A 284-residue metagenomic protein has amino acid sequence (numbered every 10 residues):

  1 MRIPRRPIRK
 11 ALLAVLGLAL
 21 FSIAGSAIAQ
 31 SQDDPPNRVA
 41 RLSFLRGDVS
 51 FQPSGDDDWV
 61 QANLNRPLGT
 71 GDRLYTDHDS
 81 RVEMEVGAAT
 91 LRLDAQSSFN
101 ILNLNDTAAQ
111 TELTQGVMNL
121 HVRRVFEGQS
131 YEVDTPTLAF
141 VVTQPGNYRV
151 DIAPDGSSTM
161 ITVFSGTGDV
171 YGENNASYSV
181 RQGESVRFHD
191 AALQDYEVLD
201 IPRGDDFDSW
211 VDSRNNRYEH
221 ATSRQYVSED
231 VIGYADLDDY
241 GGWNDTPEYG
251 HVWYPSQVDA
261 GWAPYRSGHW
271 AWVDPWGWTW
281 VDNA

Functional and structural regions predicted by a protein language model:
R2-A14: Bacterial N-terminal signal peptides that target proteins for export
L13-I23: Bacterial N-terminal signal peptides
G25-Q32, D230: A short, compositionally biased domain-edge/stem linker segment
A29-D169, N174-S185, H220: Flexible, surface-exposed loop/linker segments and immediately adjacent secondary-structure boundaries
F126-G128, E173-S177, R181-A284: Low-complexity segments
